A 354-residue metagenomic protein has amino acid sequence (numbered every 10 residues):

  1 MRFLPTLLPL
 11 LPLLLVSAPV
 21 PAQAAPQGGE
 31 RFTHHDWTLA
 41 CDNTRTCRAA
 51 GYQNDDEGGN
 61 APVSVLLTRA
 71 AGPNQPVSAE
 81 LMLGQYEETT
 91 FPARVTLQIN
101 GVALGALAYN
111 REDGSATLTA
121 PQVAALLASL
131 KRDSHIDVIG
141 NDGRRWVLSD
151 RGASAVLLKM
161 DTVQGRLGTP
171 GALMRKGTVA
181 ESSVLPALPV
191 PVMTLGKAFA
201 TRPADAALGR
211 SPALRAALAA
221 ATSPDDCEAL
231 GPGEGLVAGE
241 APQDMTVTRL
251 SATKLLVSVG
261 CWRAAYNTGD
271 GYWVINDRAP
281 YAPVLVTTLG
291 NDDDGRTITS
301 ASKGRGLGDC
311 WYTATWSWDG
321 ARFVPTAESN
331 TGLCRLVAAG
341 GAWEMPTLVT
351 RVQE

Functional and structural regions predicted by a protein language model:
M1-P5: Positively charged n-region of N-terminal signal peptides that target proteins for export
T6-A18: Bacterial N-terminal signal peptides
Q23-V237, D244-V247, S251-K254, A265 (+2 more regions): A generic "folded-domain core" signal
G28-T33, I275, T313-R322: Short beta-strand segments and strand-loop junctions that repeat across beta-rich extracellular domains
L250-G260, G295-S302: Acidic/hydrophobic-patterned starts of short beta strands in beta-sheet-rich repeat architectures
G260-A264, Y272-V284: Substrate-recognition/cap regions that form aromatic- and gly/pro-loop-enriched pockets for small-molecule ligands
A265-W273, G308-A314: Structural motif
P283-E354: Short aromatic loop motif centered on NTY/YTY
